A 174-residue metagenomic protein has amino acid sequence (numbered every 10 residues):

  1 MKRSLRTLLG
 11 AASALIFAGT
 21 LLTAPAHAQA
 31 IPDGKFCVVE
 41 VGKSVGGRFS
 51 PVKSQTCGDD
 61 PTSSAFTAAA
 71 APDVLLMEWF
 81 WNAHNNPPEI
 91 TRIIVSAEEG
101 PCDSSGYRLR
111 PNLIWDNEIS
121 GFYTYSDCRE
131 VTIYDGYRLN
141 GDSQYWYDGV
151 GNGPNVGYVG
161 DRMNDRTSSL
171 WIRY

Functional and structural regions predicted by a protein language model:
M1-Q29: Secretory targeting and sorting signals
S4-T7, H27-Y174: Compact beta-sheet-dominated domain cores in extracellular/mature segments
